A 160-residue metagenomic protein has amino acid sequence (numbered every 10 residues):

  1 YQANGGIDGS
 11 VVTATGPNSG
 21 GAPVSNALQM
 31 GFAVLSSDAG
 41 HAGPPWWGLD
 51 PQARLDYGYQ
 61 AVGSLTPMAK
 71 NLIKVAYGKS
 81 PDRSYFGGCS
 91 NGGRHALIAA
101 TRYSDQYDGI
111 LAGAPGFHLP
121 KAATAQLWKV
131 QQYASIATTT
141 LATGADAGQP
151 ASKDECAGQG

Functional and structural regions predicted by a protein language model:
Q2, S36, Y85-G88, L111-A112: Structured core elements
N4-G78, T124: Cap/lid segment of the alpha/beta-hydrolase catalytic domain
N18-G21, R102-Q106: A glycine- and small-aliphatic-rich helix-loop capping segment at beta-alpha/alpha-beta transitions that lines
Q29-V34, K79-S84, D105-G109: Loop/turn elements at helix/coil->beta-strand transitions in domains of secreted/extracellular proteins
A39-G40, C89, P115-G116: Short, ordered loop/turn segments at secondary-structure junctions
G87-G92, A96: Gly/Ala-rich beta-loop-alpha elbow adjacent to hydrolase catalytic centers
I98-A99, D105-G160: A catalytic-pocket lid/entrance helix-loop region that shapes and gates access to the active site across common
